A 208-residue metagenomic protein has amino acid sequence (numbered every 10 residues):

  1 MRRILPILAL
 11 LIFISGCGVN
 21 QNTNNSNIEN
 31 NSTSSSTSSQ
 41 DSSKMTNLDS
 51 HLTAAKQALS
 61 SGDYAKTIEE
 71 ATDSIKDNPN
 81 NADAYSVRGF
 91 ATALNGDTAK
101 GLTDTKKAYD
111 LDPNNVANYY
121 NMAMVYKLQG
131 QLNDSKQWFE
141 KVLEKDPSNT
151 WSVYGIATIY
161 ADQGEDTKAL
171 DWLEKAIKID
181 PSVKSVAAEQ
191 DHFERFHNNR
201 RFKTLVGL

Functional and structural regions predicted by a protein language model:
I14-G16: C-terminal motif of bacterial Sec signal peptides marking the signal peptidase cleavage site
Q21-D41, K178-L208: Terminal, low-structured helical/coil segments at or just beyond the last alpha-helical repeat
K44-D83, V87-F90, L94: Alpha-helical segment of the N-proximal tetratricopeptide repeat
S61-E70, L94-K107, Q129-K141, G164-W172 (+1 more regions): Structural signature of tandem alpha-helical TPR/SEL1-like repeats, specifically the intra-repeat loop/turn
V87, N121, G155, E189-Q190: Canonical tetratricopeptide repeat
